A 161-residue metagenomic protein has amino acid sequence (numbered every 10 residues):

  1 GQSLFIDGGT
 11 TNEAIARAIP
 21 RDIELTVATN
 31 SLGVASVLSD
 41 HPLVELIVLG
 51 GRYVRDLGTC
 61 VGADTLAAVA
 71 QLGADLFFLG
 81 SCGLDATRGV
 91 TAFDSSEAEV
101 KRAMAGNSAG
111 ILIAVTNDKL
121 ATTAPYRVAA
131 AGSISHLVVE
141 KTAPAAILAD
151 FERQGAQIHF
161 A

Functional and structural regions predicted by a protein language model:
G1-R21, L25-N30: Helix-turn-helix/homeodomain-like alpha-helical modules used for DNA recognition and transcription-factor dimerization
L32-A161: Conserved phosphate- and dinucleotide-binding cores of soluble alpha/beta proteins, encompassing both enzyme active
